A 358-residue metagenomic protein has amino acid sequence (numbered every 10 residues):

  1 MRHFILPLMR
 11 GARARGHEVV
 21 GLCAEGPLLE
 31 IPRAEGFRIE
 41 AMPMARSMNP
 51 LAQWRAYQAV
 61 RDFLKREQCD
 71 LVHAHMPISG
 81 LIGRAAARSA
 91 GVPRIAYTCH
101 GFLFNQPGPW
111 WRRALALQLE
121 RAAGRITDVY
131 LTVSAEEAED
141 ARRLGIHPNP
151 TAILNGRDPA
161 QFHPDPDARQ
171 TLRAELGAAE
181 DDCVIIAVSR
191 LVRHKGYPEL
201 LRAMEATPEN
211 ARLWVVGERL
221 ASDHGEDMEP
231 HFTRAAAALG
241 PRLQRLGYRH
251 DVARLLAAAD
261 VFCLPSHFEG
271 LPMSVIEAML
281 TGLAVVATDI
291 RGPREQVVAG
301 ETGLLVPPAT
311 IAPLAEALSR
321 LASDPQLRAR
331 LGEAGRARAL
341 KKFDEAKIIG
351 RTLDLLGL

Functional and structural regions predicted by a protein language model:
M1-W54, D140-A141, P150-A152, R219-A221: N-terminal strand-loop element at the rim of the active site of nucleotide-sugar-dependent glycosyltransferases
R2-P7, C183-A206, L304, A312 (+1 more regions): A conserved mid-protein helix/loop that constitutes part of the nucleotide-sugar donor-binding site
P27-R33, R212-R242, L327: Short, structured helix-loop element that forms part of the nucleotide-activated donor/catalytic region
R125-A152, R157-Q161: A short, active-site helix/loop in glycosyltransferases that binds the activated sugar's phosphate group
H163-A178, E229-T233: A short helix/loop element that forms part of the nucleotide-sugar donor recognition site in Leloir-type
Y248, H267: Aromatic "clamp/platform" in nucleotide-sugar-dependent glycosyltransferases that forms part of the donor/acceptor
A284-A287, V297: Short hydrophobic beta-strand element within catalytic cores of glycosyltransferases and related nucleotide-activated
A299-G300, L304-I311, R320-P325: Conserved acidic donor-binding segment of nucleotide-sugar-dependent glycosyltransferases
